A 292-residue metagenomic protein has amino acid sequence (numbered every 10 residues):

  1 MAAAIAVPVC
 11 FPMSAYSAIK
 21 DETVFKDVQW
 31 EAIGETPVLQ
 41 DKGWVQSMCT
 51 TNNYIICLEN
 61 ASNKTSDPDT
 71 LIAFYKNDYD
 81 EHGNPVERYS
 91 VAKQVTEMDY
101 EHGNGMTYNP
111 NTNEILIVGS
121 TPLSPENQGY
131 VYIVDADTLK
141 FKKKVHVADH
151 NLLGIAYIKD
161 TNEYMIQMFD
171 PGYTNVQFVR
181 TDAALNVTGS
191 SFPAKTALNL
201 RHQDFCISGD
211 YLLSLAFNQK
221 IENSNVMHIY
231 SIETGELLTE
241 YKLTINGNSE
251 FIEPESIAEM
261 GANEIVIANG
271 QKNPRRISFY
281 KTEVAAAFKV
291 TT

Functional and structural regions predicted by a protein language model:
A6-K20: Sec-dependent signal peptide cleavage junction
V28-L39, N84-E97, K140-H146, V187-T196 (+1 more regions): A short beta-strand motif characteristic of beta-propeller blades
T36-P68, G105: Beta-strand-rich domains and repeat architectures in extracellular enzymes and scaffolds, especially beta-propellers
Q40-C49, M98-T107, V147-D160, A197-I207 (+1 more regions): Repeated scaffold domains used in trafficking and secretory/extracellular systems, primarily beta-propellers
N53-C57, T112-I117, T161-M165, Y211-S214 (+1 more regions): Entry beta-strands of beta-propeller and related beta-repeat scaffolds
K64-K76, L123-I133, G172-T181, I221-I229 (+1 more regions): Structural motif
H82-T112, G119: Blade-loop segments of beta-propeller domains
A197-I232: Loop/turn-rich, solvent-exposed surfaces of beta-rich toroidal or solenoidal domains
